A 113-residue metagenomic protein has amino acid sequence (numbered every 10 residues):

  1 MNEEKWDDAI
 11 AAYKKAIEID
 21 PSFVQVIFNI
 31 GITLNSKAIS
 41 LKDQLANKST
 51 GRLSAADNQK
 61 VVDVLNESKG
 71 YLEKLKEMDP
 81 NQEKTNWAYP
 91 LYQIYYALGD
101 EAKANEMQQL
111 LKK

Functional and structural regions predicted by a protein language model:
M1-E3, G31, S36-N47, A97-D100: Short coil/turn linking the two alpha-helices of tandem helical-hairpin repeats
I19, M78-P80, K113: Structural marker of alpha-solenoid helical repeat scaffolds
F23, Q82-K84: Residue-level recognition of tetratricopeptide repeat
S36-K74: Short coil/linker segments at helix-helix boundaries
